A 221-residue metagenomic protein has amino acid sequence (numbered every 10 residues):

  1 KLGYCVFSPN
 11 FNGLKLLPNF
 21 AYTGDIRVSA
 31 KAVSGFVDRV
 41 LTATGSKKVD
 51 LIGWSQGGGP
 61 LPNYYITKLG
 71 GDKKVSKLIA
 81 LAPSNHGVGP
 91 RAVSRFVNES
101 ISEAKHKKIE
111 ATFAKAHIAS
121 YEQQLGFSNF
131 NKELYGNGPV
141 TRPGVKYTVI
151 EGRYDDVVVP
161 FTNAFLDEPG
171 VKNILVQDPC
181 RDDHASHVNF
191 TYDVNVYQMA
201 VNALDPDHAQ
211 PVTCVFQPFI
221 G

Functional and structural regions predicted by a protein language model:
K1, Y22, Y65-K68, V93-F96 (+1 more regions): Short, glycine/charged-enriched secondary-structure capping and boundary segments
K1-N12: Short, surface-exposed "cap/lid" segments of acyl-processing enzymes
Y4, K47, K73-S76, V145 (+1 more regions): A structural micro-motif
G13-K15, N85: Alpha/beta-hydrolase active-site loop signature
L16, G53-G57, F219-I220: Acidic helix-start/capping segments at beta-turn-to-alpha-helix junctions
L16-A32: Catalytic nucleophile-loop/oxyanion-hole region of alpha/beta-hydrolase and closely related hydrolase-like folds
R27-L134: Serine-dependent carboxylesterase/thioesterase catalytic core of lipase-like alpha/beta-hydrolase/SGNH enzymes
S100, V140-G221: C-terminal catalytic-base region of ester-bond hydrolases, centering on the histidine of the charge-relay
